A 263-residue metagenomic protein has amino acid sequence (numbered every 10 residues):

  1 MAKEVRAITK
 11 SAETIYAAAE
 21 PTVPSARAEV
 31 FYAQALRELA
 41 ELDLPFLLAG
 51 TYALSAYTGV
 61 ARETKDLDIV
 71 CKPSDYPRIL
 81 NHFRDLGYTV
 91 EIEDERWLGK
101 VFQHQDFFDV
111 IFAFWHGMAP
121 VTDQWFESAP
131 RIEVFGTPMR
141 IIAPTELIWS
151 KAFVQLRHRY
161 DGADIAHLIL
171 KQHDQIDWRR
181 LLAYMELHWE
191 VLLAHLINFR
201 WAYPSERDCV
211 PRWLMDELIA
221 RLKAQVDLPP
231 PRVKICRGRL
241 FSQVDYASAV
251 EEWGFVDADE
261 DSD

Functional and structural regions predicted by a protein language model:
M1-L48: Helical scaffold of the NTase/Pol beta-like nucleotidyltransferase catalytic core
A2-I15, P120-D263: Catalytic cores of NTP-dependent nucleotidyl/adenyl transfer enzymes across multiple folds
A33-L67, C71-L80, A143, R237-R239 (+1 more regions): Active-site nucleotide-donor binding segment shared across nucleotidyl transfer reactions
Y52, D75, Q105, F114-H116 (+2 more regions): Short, flexible active-site-adjacent loop segments at beta-strand->alpha-helix junctions, enriched in small/polar
T64-D66, Y88, D109-V110, E127 (+1 more regions): Short, hinge-like loop/turn segments at secondary-structure boundaries
R78-R84, I92-E95, S128, A143 (+1 more regions): Nucleic-acid-binding surface
D85-Q124: Conserved catalytic core of two-metal-ion nucleotidyltransferases
